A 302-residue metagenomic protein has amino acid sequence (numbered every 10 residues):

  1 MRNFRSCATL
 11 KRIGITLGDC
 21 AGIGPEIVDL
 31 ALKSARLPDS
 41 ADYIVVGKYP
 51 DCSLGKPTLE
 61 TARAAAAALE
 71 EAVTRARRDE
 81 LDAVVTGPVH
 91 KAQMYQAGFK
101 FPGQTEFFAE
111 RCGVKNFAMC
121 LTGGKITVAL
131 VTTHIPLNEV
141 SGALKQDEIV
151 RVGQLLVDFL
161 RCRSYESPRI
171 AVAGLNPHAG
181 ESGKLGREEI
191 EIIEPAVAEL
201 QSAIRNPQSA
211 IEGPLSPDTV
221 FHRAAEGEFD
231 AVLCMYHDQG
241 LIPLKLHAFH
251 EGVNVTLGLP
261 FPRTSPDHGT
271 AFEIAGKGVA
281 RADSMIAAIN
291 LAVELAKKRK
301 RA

Functional and structural regions predicted by a protein language model:
M1-T105, K145-Q201, Q208-M235, Q239-T264 (+2 more regions): Contiguous, glycine/small-aliphatic-enriched amphipathic segments in soluble metabolic enzymes
A97, R111, V140: Residues that scaffold the ATP/ADP-binding catalytic core of kinase and kinase-like folds
T105-K115: A glycine-rich helix N-cap at a beta->alpha junction
F107, M119, V128-L130, R263: Conserved hydrophobic/aromatic beta-strand scaffold that supports enzyme active sites
N116, G124-T127, F249, H268: A generic structural signal for well-ordered coil/turn residues at beta-strand boundaries that shape enzyme active-site
A118-C120, C234: Short, hydrophobic/aromatic-rich beta-strand segments within well-structured domains
L121-R151: Ligand-binding beta-strand-loop-alpha-helix segment within the catalytic cores of soluble metabolic enzymes
